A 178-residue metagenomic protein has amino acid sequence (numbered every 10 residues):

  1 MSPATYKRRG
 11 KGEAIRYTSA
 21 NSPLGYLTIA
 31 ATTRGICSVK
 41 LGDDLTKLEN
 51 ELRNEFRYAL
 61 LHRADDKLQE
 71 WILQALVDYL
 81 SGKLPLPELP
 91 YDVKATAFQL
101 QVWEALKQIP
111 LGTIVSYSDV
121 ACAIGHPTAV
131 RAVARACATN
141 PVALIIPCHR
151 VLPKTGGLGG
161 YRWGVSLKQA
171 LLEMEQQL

Functional and structural regions predicted by a protein language model:
M1-T128, M174-L178: Basic nucleic-acid-binding alpha-helical/helix-turn surface characteristic of O6-alkylguanine DNA
T128-L172: Short glycine/serine-rich loop segments
